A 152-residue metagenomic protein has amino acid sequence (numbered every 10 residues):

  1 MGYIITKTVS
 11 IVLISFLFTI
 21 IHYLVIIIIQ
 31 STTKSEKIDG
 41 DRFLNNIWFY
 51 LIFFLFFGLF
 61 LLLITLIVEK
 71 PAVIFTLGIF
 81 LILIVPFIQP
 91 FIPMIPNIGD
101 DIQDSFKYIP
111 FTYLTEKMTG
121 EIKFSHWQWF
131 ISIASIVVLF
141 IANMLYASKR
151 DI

Functional and structural regions predicted by a protein language model:
I4-A72, G78, P86, L114-S132: Secretory targeting signals
F75-Y146: Terminal transmembrane helical anchor/hairpin motif
A147-I152: Short cytosolic juxtamembrane segments of multi-pass membrane proteins
